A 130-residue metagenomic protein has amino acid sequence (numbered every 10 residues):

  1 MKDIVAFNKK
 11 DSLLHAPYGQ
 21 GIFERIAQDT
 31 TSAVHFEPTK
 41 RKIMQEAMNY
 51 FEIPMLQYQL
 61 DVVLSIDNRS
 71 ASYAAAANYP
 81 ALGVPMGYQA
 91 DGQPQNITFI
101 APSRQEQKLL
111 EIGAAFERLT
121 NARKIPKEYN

Functional and structural regions predicted by a protein language model:
M1-E46, P85, Q93-P94: Short helix-loop capping/hinge segments that flank enzyme active sites or metal/cofactor-binding pockets
A6-K9, L56, E117-N121: Sec-exported extracytoplasmic/periplasmic mature domains
F7, D61, Y129-N130: A glycine-rich phosphate-binding loop feature that marks nucleotide/adenosyl-phosphate handling sites
N8-D11, D67, G113-F116: Alpha-helix boundary/capping residues
S12-A16, F51, N121-I125: Residue-level signal for secondary-structure boundary elements
S32-Y79: An extended, acidic, His-containing surface patch that forms the Zn2+-binding/catalytic region of metallohydrolases
Y79-N130: Structural helix-boundary/capping segments
